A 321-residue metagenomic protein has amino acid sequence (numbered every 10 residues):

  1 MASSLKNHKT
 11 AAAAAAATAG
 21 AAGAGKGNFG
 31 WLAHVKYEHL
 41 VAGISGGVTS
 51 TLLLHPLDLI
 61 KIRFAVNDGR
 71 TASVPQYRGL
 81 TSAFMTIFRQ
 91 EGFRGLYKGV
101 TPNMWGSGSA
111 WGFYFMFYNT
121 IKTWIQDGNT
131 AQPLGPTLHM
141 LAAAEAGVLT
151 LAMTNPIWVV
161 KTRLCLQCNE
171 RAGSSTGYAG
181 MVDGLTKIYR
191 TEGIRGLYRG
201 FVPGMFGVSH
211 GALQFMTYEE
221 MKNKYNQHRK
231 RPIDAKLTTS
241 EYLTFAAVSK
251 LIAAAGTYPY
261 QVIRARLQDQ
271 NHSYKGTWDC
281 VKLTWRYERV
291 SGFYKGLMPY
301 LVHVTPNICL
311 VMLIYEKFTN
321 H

Functional and structural regions predicted by a protein language model:
M1-V48, K61-Y77, T81, R89 (+6 more regions): Flexible extramembrane linkers and terminal tails adjacent to transmembrane helices in organellar membrane proteins
L52-P56, I60: Short hydrophobic motif
W105-G106, F206: Alpha-helix N-cap/loop-to-helix initiation residues
